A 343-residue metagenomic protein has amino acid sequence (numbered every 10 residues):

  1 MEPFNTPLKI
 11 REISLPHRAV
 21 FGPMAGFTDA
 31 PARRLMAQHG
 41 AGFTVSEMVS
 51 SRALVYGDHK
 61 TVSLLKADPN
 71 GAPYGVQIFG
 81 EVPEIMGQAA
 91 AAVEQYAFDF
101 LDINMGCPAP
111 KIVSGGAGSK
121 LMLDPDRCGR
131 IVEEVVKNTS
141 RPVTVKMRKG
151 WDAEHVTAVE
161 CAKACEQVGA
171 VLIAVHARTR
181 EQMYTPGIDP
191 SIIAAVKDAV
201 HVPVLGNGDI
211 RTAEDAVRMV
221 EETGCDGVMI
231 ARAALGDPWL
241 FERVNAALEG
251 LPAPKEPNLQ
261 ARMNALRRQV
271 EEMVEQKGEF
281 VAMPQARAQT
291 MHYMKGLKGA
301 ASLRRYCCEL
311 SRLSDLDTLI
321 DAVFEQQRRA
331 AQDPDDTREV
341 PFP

Functional and structural regions predicted by a protein language model:
M1-P7, R11, L15, A19 (+8 more regions): Alpha/beta catalytic cores of nucleotide-metabolism and tRNA/nucleoside-modifying enzymes
E2-K9, M24-D99: Glycine-rich, positively charged N-terminal anion/phosphate-binding segment
L8-V20, R52-P73, C107-G115, V136-T144 (+1 more regions): N-terminal small/glycine-rich loop or linker at the start of catalytic domains across soluble metabolic enzymes
A19-P23, T44-S46, Y74-I78, L101 (+4 more regions): Hydrophobic faces of well-ordered beta-strands that scaffold small-molecule active sites in alpha/beta enzyme cores
M24-G26, V49-S51, F79-E81, G106-P108 (+4 more regions): Active-site beta-loop-alpha junctions enriched in small/polar residues
Q38, G87-A117, P125-V204: Alpha/beta enzyme core
